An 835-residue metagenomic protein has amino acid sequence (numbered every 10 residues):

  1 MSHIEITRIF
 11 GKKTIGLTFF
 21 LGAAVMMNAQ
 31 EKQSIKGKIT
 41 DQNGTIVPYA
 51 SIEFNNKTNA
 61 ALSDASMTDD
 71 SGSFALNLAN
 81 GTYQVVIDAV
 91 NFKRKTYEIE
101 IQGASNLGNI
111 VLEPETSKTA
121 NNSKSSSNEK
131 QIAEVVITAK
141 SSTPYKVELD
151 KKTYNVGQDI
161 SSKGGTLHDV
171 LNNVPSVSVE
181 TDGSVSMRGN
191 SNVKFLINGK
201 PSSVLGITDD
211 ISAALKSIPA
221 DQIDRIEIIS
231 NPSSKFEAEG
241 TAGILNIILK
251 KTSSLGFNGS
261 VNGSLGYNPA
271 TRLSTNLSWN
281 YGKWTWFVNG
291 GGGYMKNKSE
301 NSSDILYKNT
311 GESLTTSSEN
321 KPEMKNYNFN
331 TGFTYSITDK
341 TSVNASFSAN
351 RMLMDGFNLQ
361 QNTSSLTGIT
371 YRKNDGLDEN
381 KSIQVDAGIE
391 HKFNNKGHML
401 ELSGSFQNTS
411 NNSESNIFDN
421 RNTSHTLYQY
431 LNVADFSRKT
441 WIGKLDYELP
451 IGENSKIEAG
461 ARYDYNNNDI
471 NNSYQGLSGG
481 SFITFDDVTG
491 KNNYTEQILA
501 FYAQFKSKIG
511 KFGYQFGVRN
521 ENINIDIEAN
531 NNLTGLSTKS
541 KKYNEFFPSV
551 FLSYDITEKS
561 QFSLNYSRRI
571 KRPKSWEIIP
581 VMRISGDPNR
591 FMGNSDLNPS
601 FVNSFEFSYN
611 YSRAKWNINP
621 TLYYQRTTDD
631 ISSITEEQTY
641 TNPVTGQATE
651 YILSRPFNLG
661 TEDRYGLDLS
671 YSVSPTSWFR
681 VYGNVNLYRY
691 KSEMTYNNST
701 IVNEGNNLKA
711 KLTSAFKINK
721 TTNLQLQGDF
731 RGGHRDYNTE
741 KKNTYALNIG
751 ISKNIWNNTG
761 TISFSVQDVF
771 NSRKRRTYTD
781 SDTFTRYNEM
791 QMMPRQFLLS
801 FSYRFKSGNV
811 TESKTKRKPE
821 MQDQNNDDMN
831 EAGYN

Functional and structural regions predicted by a protein language model:
S51-N55, D88-V90, Q102, L107-I160 (+3 more regions): Short, acidic, small-residue-rich periplasmic hinge/interaction motif at the N-terminus of Gram-negative outer-membrane
K57-S73: Short, acidic Ser/Thr/Gly-rich low-complexity loop/linker segments typical of extracellular and cell-surface proteins
A75-N77, N173, P201-S230: Short acidic/polar hinge/loop motifs at secondary-structure boundaries that mediate gating or recognition
G108-E113, L167-H168, A213-L215, I228 (+2 more regions): N-terminal periplasmic accessory domains that precede and gate Gram-negative outer-membrane beta-barrel machines
H168-S203: Extracytoplasmic beta-strand/coil segments of soluble accessory domains associated with Gram-negative outer-membrane
A238-L245, S253-S302, M324-Y327: Outer-membrane beta-barrel translocator/receptor signature
S317, L431, T440-K444, F485-G490 (+7 more regions): Outer membrane beta-barrel strand-and-loop segments of large Gram-negative receptors, especially TonB-dependent
S410-N412, N524-D526, E558-S604, Y624-A648 (+1 more regions): Surface-exposed extracellular loop regions of Gram-negative outer-membrane beta-barrel proteins, predominantly
